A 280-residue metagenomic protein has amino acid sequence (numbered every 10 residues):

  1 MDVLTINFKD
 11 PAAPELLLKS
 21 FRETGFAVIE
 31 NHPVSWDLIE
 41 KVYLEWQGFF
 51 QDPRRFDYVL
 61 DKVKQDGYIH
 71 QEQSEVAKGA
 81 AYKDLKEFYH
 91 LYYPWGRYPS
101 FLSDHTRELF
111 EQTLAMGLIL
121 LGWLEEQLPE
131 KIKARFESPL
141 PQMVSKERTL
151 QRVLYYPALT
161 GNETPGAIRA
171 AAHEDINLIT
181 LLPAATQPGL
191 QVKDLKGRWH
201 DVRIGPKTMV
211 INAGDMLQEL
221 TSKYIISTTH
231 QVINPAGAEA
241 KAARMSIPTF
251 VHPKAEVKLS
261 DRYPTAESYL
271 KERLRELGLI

Functional and structural regions predicted by a protein language model:
M1-I280: Peripheral, non-catalytic segments flanking oxidoreductase cores
